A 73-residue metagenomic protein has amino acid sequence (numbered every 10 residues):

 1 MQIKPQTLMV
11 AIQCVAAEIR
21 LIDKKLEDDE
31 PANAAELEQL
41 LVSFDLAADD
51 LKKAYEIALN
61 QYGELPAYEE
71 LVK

Functional and structural regions predicted by a protein language model:
M1-D28: N-terminal acidic leader/helix
A32-L71: Short, charge-rich amphipathic interface segments used for partner binding and complex assembly
